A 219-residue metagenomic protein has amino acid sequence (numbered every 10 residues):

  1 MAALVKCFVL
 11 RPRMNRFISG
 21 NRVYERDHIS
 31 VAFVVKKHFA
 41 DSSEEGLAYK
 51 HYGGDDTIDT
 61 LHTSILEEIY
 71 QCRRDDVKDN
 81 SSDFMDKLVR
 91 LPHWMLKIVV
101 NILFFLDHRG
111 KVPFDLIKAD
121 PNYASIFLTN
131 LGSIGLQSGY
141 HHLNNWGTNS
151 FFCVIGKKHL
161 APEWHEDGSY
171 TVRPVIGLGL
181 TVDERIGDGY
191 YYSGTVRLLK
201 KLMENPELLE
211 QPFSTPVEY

Functional and structural regions predicted by a protein language model:
M1-Y219: C-terminal catalytic/motor cores of large multi-domain enzyme assemblies
